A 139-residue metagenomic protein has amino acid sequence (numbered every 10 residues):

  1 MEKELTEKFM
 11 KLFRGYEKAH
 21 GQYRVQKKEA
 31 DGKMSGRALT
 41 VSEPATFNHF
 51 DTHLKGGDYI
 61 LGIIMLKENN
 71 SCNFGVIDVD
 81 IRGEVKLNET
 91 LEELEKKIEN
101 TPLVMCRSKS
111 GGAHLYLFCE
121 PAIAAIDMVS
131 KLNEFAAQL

Functional and structural regions predicted by a protein language model:
M1-F74, R82-E93: DNA replication initiation on ssDNA origins
K18-H20, N100-M105: Short secondary-structure junctions
I64-N70, K97, V104-K109: Short glycine/proline-enriched loop/turn "hinge" motifs that connect secondary-structure elements and lie
V76-I77, P102-M128: Histidine-centered divalent-metal-coordination microenvironment in nucleic-acid enzymes
K86-K97, F118-L139: Helical (often loop-to-helix) elements that flank the catalytic cores of nucleotide-handling enzymes
